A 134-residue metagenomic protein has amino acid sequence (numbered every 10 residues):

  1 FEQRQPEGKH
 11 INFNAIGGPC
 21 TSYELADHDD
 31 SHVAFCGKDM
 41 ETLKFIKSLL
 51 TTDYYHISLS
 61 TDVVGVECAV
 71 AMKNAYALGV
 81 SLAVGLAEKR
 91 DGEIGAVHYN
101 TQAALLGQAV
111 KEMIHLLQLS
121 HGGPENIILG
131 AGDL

Functional and structural regions predicted by a protein language model:
F1-I94, H98-Y99: Rossmann-fold dinucleotide-binding core
A75-L134: C-terminal substrate-binding/catalytic lobe of Rossmann-fold NAD(P)-dependent dehydrogenases
